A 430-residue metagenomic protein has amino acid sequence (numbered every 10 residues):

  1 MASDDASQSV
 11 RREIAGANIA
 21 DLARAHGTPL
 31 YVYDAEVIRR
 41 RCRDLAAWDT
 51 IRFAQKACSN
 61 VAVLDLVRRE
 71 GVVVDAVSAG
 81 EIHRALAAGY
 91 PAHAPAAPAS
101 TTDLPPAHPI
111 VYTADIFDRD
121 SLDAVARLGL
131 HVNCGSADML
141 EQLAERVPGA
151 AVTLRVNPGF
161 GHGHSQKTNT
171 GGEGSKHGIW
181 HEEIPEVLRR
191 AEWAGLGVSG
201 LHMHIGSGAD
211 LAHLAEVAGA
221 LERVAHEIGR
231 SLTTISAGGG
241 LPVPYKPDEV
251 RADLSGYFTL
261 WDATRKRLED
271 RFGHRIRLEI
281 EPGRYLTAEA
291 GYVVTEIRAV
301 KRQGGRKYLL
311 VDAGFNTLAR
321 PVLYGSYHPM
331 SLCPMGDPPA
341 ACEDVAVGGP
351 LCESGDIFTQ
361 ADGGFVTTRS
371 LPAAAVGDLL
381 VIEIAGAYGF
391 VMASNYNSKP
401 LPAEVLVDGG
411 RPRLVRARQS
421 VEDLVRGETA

Functional and structural regions predicted by a protein language model:
M1-V132, A137-A150, G174, W193-G197 (+2 more regions): A charged N-terminal "starter" segment
N18, D34-V37, R41, A47 (+17 more regions): General structural feature for long, well-ordered alpha-helical segments within catalytic domains of soluble enzymes
E36-V37, A54-N60, V77-G80, D115-F117 (+10 more regions): Active-site beta-loop-alpha junctions enriched in small/polar residues
L66-V67, G89-P91, A126, R146-G149 (+6 more regions): Short, glycine/charged-enriched secondary-structure capping and boundary segments
V73, V111, N133, T153-R155 (+8 more regions): Structured core elements
Y90, D103-P105, A124-V125, E145-V147 (+9 more regions): Solvent-exposed alpha-helices and their adjacent loops that cap or buttress functional pockets in soluble metabolic
P158-K301, N397-K399, D408: Active-site loop/helix belt of alpha/beta enzymes
R275-A430: Charged (often Lys/Glu-rich) extended helix/loop segments that serve as interaction or gating elements
